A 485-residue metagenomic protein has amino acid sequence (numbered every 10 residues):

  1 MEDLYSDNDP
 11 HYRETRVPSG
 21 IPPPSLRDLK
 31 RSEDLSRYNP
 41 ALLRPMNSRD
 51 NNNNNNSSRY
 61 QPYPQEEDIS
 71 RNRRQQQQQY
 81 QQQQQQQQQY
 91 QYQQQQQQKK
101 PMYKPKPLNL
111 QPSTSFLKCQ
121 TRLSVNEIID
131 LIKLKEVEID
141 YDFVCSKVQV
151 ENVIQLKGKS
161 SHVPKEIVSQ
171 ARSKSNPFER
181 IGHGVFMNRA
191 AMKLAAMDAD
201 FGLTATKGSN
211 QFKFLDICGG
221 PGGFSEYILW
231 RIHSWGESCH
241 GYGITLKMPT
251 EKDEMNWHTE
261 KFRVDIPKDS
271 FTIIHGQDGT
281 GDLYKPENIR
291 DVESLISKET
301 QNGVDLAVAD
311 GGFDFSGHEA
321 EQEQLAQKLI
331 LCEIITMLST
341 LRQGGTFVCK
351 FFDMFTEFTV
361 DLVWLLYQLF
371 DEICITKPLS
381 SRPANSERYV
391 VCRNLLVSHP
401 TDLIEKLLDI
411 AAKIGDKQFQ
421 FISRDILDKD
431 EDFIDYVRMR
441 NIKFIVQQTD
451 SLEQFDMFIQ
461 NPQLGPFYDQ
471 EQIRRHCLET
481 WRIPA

Functional and structural regions predicted by a protein language model:
E2-E299, F419-A485: Intrinsically disordered, low-complexity glycine/charged-rich regulatory or linker segments that flank or connect
S173-F178, A309-Q322: Gly-rich Lys/Arg/Thr-decorated short loops/hinges at beta-loop-alpha junctions or inter-strand turns that position
F212, D305, D371: Conserved acidic residues
L215-P221, K298-G317: Conserved proline-anchored active-site loop of SAM-dependent methyltransferases that bridges a beta-strand
G219-G222, L246-P249, G312-D314, D353-M354 (+2 more regions): Conserved beta-strand elements of beta-rich interaction domains across eukaryotes, especially beta-propellers
V292-A309, A326-R342: Structured alpha-helical segments in the cores of large, soluble enzyme domains
A320-I375: Conserved Class I SAM-dependent methyltransferase catalytic core
D361-G415: Class I S-adenosyl-L-methionine
